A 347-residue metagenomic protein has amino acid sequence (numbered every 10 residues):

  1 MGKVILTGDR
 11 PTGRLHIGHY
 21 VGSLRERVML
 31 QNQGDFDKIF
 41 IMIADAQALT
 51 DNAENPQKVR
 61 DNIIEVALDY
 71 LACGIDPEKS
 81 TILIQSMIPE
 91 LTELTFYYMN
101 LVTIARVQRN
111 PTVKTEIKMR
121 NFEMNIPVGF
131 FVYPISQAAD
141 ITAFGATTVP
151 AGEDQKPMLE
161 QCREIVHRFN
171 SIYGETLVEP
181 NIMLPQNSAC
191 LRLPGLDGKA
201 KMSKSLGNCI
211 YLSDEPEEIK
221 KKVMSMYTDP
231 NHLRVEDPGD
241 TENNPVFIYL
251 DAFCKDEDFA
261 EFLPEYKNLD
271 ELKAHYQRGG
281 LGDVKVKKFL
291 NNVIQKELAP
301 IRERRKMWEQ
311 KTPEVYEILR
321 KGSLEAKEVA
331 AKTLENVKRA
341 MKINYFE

Functional and structural regions predicted by a protein language model:
M1-G2, E347: Short, Lys/Arg-enriched, disordered terminal segments
G2-A139, E257, K296-L298, K306: N-terminal Rossmann-like or analogous alpha/beta NTP/dinucleotide-binding catalytic cores that position adenine
P111-T115, M119-F169, Y173, P194-G195: Internal, conserved structured core segments that host functional sites
P157, R163-E347: Conserved nucleotide- and phosphate/pyrophosphate-binding catalytic cores in adenylate/nucleotidyl-handling enzymes
